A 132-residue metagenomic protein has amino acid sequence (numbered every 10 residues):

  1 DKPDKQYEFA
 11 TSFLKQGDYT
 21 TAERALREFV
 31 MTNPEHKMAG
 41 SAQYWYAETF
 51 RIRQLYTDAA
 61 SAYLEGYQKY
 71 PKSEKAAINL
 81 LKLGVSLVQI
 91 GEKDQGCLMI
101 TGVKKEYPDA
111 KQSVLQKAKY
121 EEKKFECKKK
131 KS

Functional and structural regions predicted by a protein language model:
D1-F9, L14: Acidic, proline-/serine-/threonine-rich low-complexity intrinsically disordered segments
T32-M38, K69-K75, K105-Q116: Short solvent-exposed coil/turn linkers within tandem alpha-helical repeat scaffolds
